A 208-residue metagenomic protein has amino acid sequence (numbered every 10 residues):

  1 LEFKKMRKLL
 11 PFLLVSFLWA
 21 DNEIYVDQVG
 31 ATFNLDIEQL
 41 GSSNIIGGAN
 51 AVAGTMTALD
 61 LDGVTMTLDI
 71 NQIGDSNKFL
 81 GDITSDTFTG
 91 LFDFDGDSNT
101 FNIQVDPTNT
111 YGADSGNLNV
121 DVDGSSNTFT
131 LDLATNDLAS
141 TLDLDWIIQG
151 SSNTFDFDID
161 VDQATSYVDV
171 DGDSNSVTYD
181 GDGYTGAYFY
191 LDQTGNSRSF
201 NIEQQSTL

Functional and structural regions predicted by a protein language model:
L1-K5: Short, Lys/Arg-enriched N-terminal segments with co-localized hydrophobic residues within the first ~10-30 amino acids
K8-L18: Sec-dependent N-terminal signal peptides
D21-L208: Low-complexity repeat regions of mature extracellularly deployed or surface/particle-associated proteins
